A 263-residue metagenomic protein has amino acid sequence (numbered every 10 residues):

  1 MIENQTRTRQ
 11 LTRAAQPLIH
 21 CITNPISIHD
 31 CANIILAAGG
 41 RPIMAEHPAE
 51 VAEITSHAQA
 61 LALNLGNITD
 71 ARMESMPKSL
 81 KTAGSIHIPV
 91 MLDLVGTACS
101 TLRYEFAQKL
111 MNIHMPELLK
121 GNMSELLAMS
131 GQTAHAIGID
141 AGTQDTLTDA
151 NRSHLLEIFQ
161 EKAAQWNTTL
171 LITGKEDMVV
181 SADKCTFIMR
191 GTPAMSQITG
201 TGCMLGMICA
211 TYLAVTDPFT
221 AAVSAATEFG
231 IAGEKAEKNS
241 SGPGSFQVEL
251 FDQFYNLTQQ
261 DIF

Functional and structural regions predicted by a protein language model:
I2-L92: Conserved N-terminal subdomain of the carbohydrate kinase-like
I68-A71, G96-S100, M178, M195: Short, small-residue-enriched loops and turns at beta-alpha junctions that line or gate enzyme active sites
R72-G121: Glycine/small-residue-rich loop that forms an oxyanion/phosphate-binding "nest" at active or ligand-binding sites
R103-C185: Conserved phosphate/ATP/ADP-binding segment of small-molecule kinases
A128, Q197-T227: Short, small-residue alpha-helix embedded
I158-A163, P218-G233, L250-F251: Short, well-structured alpha-helical segments that form the helix of a local strand-helix-strand
I188-T199: Short pre-catalytic strand/loop immediately N-terminal to key active-site residues, enriched for Gly-Thr
G230-F263: Charged C-terminal helix
